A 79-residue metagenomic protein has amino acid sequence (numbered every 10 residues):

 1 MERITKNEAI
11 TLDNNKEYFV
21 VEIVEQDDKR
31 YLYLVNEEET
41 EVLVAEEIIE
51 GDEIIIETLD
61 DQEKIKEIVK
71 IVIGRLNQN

Functional and structural regions predicted by a protein language model:
M1-Q26: Short, charged/polar N-terminal "headpieces" of proteins
E17-Y18, V24-Q26, Y31-L32, I65 (+1 more regions): Broad hydrophobic/π-residue packing in well-ordered secondary structure
V20, V44-E47, V69: Short amphipathic beta-strand/extended segments with alternating polar/hydrophobic composition
E25-D28, E38-E39, E50: Short strand-connecting beta-turns/loops that link adjacent beta-strands
L32-E47: A short, structured beta-strand/loop element
G51-N79: C-terminal structural segments of small proteins and small subunits
